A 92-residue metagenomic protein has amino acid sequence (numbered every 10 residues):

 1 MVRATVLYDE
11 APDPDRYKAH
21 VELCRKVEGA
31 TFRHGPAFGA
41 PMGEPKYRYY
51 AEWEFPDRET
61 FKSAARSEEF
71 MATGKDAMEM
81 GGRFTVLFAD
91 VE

Functional and structural regions predicted by a protein language model:
M1-R66, L87-E92: Short S/T/G/P-rich N-terminal loop/turn motif that feeds into the first structured element of a domain
C24, E28, F70-K75, G81: A common structural junction motif
E79-A89: Short, active-site-adjacent segments that bind or coordinate small-molecule cofactors and metal centers
